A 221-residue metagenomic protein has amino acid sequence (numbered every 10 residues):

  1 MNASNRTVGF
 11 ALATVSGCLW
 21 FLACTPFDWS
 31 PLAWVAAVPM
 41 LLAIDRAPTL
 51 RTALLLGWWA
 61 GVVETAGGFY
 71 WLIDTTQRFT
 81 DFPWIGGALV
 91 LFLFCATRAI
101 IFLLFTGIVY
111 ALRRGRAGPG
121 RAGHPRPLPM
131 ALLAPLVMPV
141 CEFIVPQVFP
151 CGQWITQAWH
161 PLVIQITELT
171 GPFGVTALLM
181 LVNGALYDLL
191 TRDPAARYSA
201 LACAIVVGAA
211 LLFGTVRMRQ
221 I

Functional and structural regions predicted by a protein language model:
N2-I221: Membrane-embedded alpha-helical bundles of multi-pass enzymes that act on lipidic or dolichyl-linked glycan substrates
